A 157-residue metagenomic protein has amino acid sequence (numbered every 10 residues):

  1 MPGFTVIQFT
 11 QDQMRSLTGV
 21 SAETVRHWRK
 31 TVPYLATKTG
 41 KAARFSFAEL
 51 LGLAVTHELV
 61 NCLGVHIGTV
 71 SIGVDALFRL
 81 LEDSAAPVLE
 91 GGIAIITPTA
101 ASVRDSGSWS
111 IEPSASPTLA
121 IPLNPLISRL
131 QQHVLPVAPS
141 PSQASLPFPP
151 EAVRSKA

Functional and structural regions predicted by a protein language model:
M1-W28: Polyanion-binding surface elements
G3-V6, F47-G52: Short acidic alpha-helix initiation/capping motifs at coil-to-helix transition points, especially at protein N-termini
H27, T31, A76: Alpha-helical DNA-recognition elements
T37-R44: Short Lys/Arg-enriched helix C-cap and helix-to-coil transition segments that create basic nucleic-acid-contact patches
L50-L81: A short, Lys/Arg-enriched interface patch at domain edges and termini
D75-A157: Low-complexity intrinsically disordered segments
